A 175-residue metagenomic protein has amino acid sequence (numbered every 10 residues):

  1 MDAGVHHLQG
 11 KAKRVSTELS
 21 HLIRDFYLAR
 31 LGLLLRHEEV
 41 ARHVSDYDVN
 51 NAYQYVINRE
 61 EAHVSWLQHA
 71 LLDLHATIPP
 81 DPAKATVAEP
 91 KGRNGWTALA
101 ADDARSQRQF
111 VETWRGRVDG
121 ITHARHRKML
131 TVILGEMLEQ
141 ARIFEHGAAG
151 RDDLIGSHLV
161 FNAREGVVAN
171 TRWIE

Functional and structural regions predicted by a protein language model:
M1-E175: Iron-associated oxidoreductase/ferritin-like identity signal
